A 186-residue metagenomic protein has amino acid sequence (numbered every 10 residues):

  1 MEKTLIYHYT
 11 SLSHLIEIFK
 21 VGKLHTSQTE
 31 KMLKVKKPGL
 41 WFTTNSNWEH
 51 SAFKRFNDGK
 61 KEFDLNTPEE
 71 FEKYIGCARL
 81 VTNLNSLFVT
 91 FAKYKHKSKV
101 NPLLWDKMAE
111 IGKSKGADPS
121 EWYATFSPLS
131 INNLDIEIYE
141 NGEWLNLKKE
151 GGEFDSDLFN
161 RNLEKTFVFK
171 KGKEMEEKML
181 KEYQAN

Functional and structural regions predicted by a protein language model:
M1-N186: NAD-dependent ADP-ribosyltransferases
